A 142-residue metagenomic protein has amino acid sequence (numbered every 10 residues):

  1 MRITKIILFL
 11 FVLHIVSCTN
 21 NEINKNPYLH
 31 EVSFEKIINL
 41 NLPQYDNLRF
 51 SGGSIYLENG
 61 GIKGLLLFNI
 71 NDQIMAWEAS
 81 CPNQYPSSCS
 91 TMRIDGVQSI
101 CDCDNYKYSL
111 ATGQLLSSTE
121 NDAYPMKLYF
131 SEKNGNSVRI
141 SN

Functional and structural regions predicted by a protein language model:
M1-K5: Positively charged n-region of N-terminal signal peptides that target proteins for export
H14-S17: C-terminal motif of bacterial Sec signal peptides marking the signal peptidase cleavage site
N21-G96, S109-L110, Q114, K127-N142: N-terminal pre-ligand scaffold of iron-sulfur
C81, C101-C103: Short cysteine clusters
Y106: Flexible, glycine-rich terminal cap/loop adjacent to redox cofactors in electron-transfer oxidoreductases
T119-D122: Short Gly/Pro-enriched turn/cap motifs at secondary-structure boundaries
